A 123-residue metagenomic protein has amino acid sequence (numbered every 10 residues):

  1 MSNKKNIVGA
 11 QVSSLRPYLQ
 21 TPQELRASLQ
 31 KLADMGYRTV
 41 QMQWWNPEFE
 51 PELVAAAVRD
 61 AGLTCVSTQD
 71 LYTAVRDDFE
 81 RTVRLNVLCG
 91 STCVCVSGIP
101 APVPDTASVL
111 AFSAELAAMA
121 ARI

Functional and structural regions predicted by a protein language model:
M1-E24, R38, Q69: Boundary/entry segment of secreted carbohydrate-active catalytic domains
M1-N3, K31, A57: Non-catalytic accessory regions flanking glycosidase/transglycosidase catalytic cores in CAZymes
N3-K4, R59, V87-G90: Residue-level preference for short coil/turn positions at secondary-structure junctions
A10, L32, V40, V58 (+1 more regions): Conserved, mostly hydrophobic/aromatic
T21-P22, P51-A56, F79-V83: Distinct, well-ordered alpha-helical segments
Q23-E24, S28, D34: N-terminal capping/interface segment
Q30, G36, N46, T64-V66 (+1 more regions): Active-site acidic/histidine proton-transfer and metal-coordination neighborhood in alpha/beta enzyme cores
Y37-D60: Glycine-rich, proline-tolerant flexible connector loops at the mouths of alpha/beta enzymes
